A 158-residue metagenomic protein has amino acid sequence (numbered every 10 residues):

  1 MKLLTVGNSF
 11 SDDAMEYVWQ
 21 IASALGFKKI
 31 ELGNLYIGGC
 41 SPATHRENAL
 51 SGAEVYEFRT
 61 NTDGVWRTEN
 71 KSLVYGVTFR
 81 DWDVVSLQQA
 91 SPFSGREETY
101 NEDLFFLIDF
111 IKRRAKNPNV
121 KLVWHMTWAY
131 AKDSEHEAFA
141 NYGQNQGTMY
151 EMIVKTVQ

Functional and structural regions predicted by a protein language model:
K2-L4, F10-D103: Conserved SGNH/GDSL esterase-like catalytic core that processes O-acyl groups on lipids and polysaccharides
K71-Q158: Alpha-helical cap/lid subdomain in secreted, periplasmic, or secretory-pathway luminal O-acyl-processing enzymes
